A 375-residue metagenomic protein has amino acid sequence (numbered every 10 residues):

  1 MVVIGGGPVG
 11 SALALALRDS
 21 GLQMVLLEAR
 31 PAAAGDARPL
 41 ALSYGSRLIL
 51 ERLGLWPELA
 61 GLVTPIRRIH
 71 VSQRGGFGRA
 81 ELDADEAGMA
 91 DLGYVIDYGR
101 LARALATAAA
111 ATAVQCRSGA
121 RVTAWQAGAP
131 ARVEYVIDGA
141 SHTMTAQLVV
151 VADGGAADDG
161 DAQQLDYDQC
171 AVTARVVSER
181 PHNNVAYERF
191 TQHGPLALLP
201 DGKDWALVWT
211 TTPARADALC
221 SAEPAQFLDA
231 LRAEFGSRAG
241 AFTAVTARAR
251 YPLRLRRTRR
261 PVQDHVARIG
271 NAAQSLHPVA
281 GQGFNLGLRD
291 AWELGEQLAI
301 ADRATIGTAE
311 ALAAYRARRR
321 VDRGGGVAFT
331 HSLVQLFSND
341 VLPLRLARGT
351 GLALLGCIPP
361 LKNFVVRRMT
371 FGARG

Functional and structural regions predicted by a protein language model:
M1-G7: Beta1/beta-strand and adjacent pyrophosphate-binding region of the FAD-binding site in flavoprotein oxidoreductases
R18-R38: Glycine-rich FAD pyrophosphate-binding loop
P31-E51: Conserved N-terminal glycine-rich FAD pyrophosphate-binding loop of Rossmann-like flavoproteins
R38, E51-H70, P181, G240: A short alpha-helix-loop-beta-strand transition element characteristic of N-terminal alpha/beta dinucleotide-binding
L50, A140-T143, L148-R248: Conserved FAD-binding catalytic core of PHBH/FMO-like flavoproteins
E58-D161, L165-T173: Conserved N-terminal helical subregion
A218-G307: FAD/FMN-dependent oxidoreductases across multiple families
E296-G375: C-terminal helical "tail/cap" subdomain of flavin- and related membrane-associated enzymes
